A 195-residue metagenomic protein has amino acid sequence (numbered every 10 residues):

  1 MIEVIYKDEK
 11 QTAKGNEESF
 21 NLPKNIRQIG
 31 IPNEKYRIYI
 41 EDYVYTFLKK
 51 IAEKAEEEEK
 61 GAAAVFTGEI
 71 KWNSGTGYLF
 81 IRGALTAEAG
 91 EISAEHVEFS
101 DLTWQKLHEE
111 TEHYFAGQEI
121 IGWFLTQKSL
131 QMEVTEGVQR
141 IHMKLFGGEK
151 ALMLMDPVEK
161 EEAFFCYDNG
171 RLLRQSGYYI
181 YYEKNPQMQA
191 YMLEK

Functional and structural regions predicted by a protein language model:
M1-I121, S129-K195: N-terminal beta-strand/alpha-helix entry module and adjacent surface of metal-dependent catalytic domains
L125: Detector for the c-type heme attachment site
